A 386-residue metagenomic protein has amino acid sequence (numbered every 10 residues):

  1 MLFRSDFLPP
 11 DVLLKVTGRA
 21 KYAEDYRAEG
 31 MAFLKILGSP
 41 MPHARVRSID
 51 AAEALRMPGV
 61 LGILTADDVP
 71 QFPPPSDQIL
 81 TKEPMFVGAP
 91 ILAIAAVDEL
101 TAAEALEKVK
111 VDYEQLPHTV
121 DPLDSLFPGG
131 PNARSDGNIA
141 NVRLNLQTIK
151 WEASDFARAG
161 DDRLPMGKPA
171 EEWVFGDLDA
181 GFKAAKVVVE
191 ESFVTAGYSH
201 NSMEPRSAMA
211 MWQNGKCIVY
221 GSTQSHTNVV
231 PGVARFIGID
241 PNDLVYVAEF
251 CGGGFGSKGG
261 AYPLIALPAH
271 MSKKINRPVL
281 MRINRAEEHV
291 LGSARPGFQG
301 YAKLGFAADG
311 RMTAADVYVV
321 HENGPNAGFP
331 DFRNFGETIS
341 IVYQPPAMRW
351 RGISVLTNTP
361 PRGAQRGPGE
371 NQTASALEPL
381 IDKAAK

Functional and structural regions predicted by a protein language model:
M1-K386: Structural alpha/beta core scaffold segments of enzyme domains
